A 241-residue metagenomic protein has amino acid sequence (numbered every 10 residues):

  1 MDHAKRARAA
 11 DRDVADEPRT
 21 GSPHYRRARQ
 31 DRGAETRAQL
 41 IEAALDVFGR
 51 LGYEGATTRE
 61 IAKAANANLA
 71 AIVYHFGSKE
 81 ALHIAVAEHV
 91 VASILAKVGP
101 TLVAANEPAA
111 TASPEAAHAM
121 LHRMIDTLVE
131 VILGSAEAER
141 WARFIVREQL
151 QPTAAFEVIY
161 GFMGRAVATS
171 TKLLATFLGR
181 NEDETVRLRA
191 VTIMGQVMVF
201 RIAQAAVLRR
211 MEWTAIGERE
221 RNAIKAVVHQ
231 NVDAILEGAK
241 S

Functional and structural regions predicted by a protein language model:
M1-E35, L102-N106: N-terminal intrinsically disordered/low-complexity leader segments
G33, R37-I41, L45: Short, leucine-enriched amphipathic alpha-helices that occur as contiguous helical runs
Q39, V47-H89: Helix-turn-helix
G99-E137, R189-I193: Hydrophobic alpha-helical connector segments
E115-A116, V158-I159, F177-M194: All-alpha amphipathic helical-bundle segments outside canonical DNA-binding/catalytic cores that form hydrophobic
A119, T153-L178, N222, A226-Q230: Amphipathic alpha-helical packing segments from all-alpha helical-bundle domains
L128, A142-Q149, A190-V197: Short alpha-helical scaffolding segments that buttress acidic/His motifs in well-ordered protein cores
S135-A154, Q204-R210: Amphipathic alpha-helical segments used for helix-helix packing
